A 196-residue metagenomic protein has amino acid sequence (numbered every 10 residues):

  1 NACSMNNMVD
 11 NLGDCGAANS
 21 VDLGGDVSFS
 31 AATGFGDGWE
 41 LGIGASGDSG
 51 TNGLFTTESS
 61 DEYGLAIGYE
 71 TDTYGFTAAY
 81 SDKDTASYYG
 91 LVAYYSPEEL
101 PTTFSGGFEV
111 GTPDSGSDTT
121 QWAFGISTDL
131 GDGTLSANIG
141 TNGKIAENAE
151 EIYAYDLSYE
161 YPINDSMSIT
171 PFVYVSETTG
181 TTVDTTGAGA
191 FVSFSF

Functional and structural regions predicted by a protein language model:
N1-F196: Outer-membrane beta-barrel proteins
